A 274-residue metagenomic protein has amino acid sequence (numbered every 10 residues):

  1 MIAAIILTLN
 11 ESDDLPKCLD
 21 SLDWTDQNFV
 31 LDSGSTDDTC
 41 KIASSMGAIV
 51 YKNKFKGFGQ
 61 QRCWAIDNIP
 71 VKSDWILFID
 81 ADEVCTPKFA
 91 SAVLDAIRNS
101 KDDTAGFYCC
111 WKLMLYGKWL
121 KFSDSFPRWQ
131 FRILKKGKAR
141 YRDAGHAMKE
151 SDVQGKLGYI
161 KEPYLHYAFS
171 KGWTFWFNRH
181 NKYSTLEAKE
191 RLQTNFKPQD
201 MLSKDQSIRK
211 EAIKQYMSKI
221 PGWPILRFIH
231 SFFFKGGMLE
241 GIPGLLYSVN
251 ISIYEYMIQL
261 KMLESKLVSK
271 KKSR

Functional and structural regions predicted by a protein language model:
M1-A3: Cell-envelope/extracellular polymer assembly enzymes that use nucleotide-activated donors
I5-W24: Short, well-formed alpha-helical segments that are part of the catalytic scaffolds of diverse glycosyltransferases
P16, D37-M46, K88: Acidic helix N-cap motif at the loop->helix transition within catalytic regions of sugar-transfer enzymes
S21, D32-K41, D80: A conserved acidic beta->alpha catalytic loop
S33, N53, S73, I79-E83 (+2 more regions): Short acidic donor-binding/metal-coordinating loop in glycosyltransferase active sites
S45, C63-W75: Active-site nucleotide-sugar/metal-binding loop of Leloir-type enzymes
K54-Q61, V84: A short, glycine-/small-residue-rich helix N-cap motif at loop->alpha-helix starts within glycosyltransferase
Q60-I66, P87-V268: Catalytic-site signature of metal-activated, phosphate-bearing donor transferases, centered on the GT-A/GT-A-like
